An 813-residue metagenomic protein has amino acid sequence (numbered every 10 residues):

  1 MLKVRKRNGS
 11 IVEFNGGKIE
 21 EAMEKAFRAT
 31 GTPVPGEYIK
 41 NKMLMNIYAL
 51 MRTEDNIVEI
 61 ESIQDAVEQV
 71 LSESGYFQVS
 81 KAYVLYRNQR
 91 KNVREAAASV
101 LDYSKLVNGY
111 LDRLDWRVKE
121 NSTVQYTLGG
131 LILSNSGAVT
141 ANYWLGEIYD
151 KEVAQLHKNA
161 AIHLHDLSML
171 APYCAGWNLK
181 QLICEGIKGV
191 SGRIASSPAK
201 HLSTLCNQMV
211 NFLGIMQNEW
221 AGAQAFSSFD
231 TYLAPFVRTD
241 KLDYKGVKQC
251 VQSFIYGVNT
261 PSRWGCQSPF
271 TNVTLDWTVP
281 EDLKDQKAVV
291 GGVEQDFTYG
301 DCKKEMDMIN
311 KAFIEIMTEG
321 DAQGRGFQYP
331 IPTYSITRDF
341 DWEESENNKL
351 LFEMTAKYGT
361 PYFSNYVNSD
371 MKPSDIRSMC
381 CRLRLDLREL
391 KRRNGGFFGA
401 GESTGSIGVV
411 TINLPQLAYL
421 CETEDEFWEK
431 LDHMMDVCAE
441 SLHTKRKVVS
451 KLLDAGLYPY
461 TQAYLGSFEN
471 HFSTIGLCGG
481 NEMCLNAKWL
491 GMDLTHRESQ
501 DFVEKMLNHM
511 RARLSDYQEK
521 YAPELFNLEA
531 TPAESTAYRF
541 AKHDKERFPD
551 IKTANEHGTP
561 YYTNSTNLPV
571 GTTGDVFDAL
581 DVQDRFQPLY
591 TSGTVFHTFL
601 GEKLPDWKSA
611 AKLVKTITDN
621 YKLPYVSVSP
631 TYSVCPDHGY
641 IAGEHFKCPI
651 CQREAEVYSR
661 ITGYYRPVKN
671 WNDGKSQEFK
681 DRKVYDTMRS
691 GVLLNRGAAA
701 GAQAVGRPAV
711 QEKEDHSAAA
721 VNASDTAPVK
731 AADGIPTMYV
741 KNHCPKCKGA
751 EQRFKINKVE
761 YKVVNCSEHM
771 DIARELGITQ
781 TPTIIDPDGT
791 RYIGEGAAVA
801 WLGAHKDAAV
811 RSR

Functional and structural regions predicted by a protein language model:
M1, R774-I785: Structural micro-motif
M1-K105, S467, Q652: Charged, amphipathic alpha-helical regulatory modules used for macromolecular assembly or allosteric control
Q69-S72, D276-W277, Q462-M483: Core structural elements
N92-V93, S99-E469, L490, H496-I650 (+1 more regions): Conserved catalytic cores of very large enzyme subunits
F646-E712: Long insertion/accessory domains within large nucleic-acid-processing enzymes
A723-V759: Local sequence-structure signature of Cys/Sec-based thiol-disulfide redox active-site neighborhoods
V740, E760-D771: Thiol-based oxidoreductase modules, predominantly thioredoxin-like and allied folds used for disulfide exchange
P787-R813: Non-catalytic, surface beta->alpha helical segment in thiol-disulfide oxidoreductase systems
